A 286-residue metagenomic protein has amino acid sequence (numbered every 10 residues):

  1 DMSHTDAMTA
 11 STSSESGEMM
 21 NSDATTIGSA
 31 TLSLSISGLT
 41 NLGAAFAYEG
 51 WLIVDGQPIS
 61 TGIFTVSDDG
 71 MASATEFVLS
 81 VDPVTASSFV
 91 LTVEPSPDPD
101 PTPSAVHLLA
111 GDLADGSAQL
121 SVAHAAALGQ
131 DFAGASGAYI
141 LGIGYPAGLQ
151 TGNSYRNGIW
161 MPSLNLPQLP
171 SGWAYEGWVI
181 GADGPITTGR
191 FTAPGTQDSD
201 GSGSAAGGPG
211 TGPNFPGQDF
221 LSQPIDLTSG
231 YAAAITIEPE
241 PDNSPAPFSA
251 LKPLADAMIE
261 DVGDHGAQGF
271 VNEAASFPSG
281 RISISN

Functional and structural regions predicted by a protein language model:
D1-N286: N-terminal targeting/export leaders
